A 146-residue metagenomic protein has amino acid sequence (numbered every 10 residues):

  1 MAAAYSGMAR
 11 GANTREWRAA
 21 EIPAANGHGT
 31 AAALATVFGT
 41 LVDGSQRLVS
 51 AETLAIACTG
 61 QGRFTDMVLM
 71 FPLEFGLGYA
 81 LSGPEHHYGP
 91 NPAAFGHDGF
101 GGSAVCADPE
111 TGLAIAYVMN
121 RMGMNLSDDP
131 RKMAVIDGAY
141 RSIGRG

Functional and structural regions predicted by a protein language model:
M1-G146: Catalytic loop of the DD-peptidase/beta-lactamase superfamily, centered on the K-T-G motif and neighboring
